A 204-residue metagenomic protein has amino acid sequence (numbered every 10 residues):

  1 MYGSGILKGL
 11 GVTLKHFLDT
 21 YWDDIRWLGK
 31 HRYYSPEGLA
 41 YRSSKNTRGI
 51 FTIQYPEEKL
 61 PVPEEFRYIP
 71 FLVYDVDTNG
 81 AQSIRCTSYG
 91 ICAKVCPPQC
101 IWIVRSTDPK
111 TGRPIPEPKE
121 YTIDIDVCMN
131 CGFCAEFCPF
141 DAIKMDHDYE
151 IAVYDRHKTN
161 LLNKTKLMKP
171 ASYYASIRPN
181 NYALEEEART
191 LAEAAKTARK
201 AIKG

Functional and structural regions predicted by a protein language model:
M1-P116, T122, E136, D141 (+1 more regions): Non-ligating segments of multi-cofactor redox enzymes
V127, G132-F137: Beta-rich strand-turn-strand
